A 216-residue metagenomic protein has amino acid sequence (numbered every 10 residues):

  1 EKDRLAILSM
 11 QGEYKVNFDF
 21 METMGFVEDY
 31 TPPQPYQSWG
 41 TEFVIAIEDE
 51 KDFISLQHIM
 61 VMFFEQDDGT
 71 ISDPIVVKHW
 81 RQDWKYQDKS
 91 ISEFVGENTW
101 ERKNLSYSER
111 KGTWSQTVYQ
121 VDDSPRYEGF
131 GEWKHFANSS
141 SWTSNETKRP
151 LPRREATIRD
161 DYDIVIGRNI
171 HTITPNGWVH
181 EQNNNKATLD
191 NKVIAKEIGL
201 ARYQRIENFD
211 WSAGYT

Functional and structural regions predicted by a protein language model:
E1-D3, D19-T23, G69-P74, W80-Q82 (+5 more regions): A domain-level signal for the mature, folded cores of soluble proteins
E1-E13: N-terminal helix-cap/turn-to-beta initiation motif at the start of protein domains
M10-E22: Tryptophan-anchored aromatic micro-motifs
V16-F18, S55-H58, R102, Q116 (+4 more regions): Short hydrophobic/aromatic-rich beta-strand segments that constitute the beta-sheet cores of beta-sandwich/beta-barrel
V27, I45, D49-N98: N-terminal intrinsically disordered, cationic/polar leader segments that include organellar targeting peptides
P32-Q34, S38-E48, Q57, I166-I173 (+1 more regions): Hydrophobic/aromatic beta-strand elements that line small-molecule binding cavities or substrate pockets in beta-rich
Y107-I164: Short helix-loop boundary/capping segments
D163-T216: Acidic, serine/threonine-rich low-complexity disordered tracts
